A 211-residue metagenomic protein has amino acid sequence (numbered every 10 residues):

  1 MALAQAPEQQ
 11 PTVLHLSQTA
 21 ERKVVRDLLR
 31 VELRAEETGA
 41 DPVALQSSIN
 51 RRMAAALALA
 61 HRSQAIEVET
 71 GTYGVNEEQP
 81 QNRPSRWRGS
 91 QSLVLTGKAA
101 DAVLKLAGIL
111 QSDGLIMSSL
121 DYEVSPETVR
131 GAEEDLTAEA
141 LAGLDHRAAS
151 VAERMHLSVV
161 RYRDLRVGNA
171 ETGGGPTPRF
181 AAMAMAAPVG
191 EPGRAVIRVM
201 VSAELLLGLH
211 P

Functional and structural regions predicted by a protein language model:
M1-P211: Short, charge-dense linear interaction motifs
